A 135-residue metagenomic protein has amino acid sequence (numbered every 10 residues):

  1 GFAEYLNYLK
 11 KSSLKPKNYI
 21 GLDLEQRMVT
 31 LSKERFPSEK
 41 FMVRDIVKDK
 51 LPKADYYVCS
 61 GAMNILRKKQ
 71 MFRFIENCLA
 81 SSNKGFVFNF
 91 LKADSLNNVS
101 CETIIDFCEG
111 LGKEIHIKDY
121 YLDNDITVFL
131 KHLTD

Functional and structural regions predicted by a protein language model:
G1-D49: Class I SAM-dependent methyltransferase SAM/SAH-binding core
V58: A conserved beta-strand element that flanks and buttresses the S-adenosyl-L-methionine
G61-A62: Short catalytic micro-motifs in class I SAM-dependent methyltransferases
I65-C78: A short, conserved alpha-helix within the catalytic core of class I
S82-A93: Conserved beta-strand signature within the Rossmann-like core of class I S-adenosyl-L-methionine
S95-D119, I126: Short alpha-helix
D119-D135: Core SAM-dependent methyltransferase catalytic element
